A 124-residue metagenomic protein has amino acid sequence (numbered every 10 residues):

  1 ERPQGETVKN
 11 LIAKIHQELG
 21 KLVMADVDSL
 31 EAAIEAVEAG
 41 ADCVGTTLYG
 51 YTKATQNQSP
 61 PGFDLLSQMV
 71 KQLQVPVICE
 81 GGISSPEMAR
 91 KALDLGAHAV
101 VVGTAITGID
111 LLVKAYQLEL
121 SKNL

Functional and structural regions predicted by a protein language model:
E1-H16, L30-E35, Y51-V70, P86-R90 (+1 more regions): Active-site-adjacent beta->alpha loops and helix N-cap segments on the catalytic face of soluble alpha/beta enzymes
P3, M24, N57, E80-G81: Residues that cap or flank secondary-structure elements
K14-D28, K71-E80: Short beta-strand/loop segments at the ligand-binding rim of alpha/beta enzyme cores
Q17-G20, D42, S67, K71-Q74 (+2 more regions): Generic secondary-structure signature for well-ordered alpha-helical cores
S29-D42, V75-C79, I83-V102: Catalytic cores of alpha/beta
D42-Y49: Non-cysteine beta-strand/loop elements that form the S-adenosyl-L-methionine
Y49, H98, A105-I106: Flexible glycine-rich beta->alpha loop in the catalytic core of nucleotide-sugar glycosyltransferases
